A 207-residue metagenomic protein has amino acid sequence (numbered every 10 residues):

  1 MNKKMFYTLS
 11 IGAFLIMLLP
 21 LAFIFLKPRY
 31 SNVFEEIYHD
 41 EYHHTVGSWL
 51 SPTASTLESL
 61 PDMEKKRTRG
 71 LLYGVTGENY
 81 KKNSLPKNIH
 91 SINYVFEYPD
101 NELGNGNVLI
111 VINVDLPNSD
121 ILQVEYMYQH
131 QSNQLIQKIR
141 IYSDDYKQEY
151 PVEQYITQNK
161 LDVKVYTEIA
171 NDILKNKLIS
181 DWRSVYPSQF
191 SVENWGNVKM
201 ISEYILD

Functional and structural regions predicted by a protein language model:
M1-M5: Positively charged n-region of N-terminal signal peptides that target proteins for export
F6-Y7, H44: Intrinsically disordered, low-complexity segments enriched in glycine/proline and serine/threonine
Y7-F25: Hydrophobic membrane-insertion alpha-helices, especially the h-region of bacterial N-terminal signal peptides
L19-D115: N-terminal export/targeting and maturation segments
Y80-D207: Extracytoplasmic electrostatic interaction patches
